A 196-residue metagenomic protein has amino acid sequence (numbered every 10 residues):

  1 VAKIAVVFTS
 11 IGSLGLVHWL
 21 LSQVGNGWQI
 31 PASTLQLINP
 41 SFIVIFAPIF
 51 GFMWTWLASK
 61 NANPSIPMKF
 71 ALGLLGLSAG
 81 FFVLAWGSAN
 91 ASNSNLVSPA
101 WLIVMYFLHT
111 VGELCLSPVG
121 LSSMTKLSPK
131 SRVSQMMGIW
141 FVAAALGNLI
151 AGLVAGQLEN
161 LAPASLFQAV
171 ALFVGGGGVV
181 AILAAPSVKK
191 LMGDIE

Functional and structural regions predicted by a protein language model:
V1-N26: Transmembrane alpha-helices
V24, L35-V119, T125, P129-N160 (+1 more regions): Membrane-embedded alpha-helical bundles of multi-pass transporters/translocases, especially carrier/permease families
Q29-I30: Short, amphipathic alpha-helical interaction segments positioned at domain boundaries
N63, V188-E196: Intrinsic disorder in cytosolic terminal tails and internal cytosolic loops of multi-pass membrane transporters
